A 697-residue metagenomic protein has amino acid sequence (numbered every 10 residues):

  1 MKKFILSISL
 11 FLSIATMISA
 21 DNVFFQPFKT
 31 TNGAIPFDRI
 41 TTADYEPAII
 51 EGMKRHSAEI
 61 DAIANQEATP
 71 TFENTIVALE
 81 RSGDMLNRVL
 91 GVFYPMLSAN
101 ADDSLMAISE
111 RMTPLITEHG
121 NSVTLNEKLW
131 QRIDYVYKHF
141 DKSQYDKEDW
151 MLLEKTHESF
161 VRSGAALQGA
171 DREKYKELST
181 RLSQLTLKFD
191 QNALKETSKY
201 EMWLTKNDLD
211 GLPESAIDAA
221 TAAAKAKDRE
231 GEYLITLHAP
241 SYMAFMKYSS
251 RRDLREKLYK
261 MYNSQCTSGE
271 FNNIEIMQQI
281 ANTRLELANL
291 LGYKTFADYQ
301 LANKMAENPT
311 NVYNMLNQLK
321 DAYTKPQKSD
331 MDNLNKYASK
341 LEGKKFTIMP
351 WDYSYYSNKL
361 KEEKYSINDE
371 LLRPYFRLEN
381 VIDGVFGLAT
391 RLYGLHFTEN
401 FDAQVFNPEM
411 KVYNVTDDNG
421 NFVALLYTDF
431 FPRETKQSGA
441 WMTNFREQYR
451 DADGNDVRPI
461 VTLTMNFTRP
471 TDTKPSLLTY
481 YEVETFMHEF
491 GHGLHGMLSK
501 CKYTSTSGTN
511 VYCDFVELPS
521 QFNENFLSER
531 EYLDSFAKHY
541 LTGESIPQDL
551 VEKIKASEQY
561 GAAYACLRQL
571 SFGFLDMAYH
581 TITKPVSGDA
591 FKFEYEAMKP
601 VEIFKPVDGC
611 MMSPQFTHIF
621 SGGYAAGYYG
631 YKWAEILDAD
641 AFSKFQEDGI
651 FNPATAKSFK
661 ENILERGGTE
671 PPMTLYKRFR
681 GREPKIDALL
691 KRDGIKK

Functional and structural regions predicted by a protein language model:
M1-D21: Bacterial Sec-dependent N-terminal signal peptides
D21-E214, F645: N-terminal helix-rich structural modules
D21-T41, E51, G211, E232-L234 (+10 more regions): C-terminal, non-catalytic "cap/extension" segments appended to globular domains
K29-D44, F93-M112, Y135-E177, T236-I274 (+6 more regions): Short His/Asp/Glu-rich catalytic/ion-coordination signatures at enzyme active sites or charged loops
D84-P95, E154, E158, Y353-K361 (+2 more regions): Short, hydrophobic/amphipathic alpha-helical patches that form generic packing surfaces within helical domains
E148, L152, Q184, Q191 (+7 more regions): Active-site-proximal, well-structured secondary-structure segments within enzyme catalytic domains
K294, G491-Y503: Catalytic Zn2+-binding segment of zinc metalloproteases
T468-M487: Short pre-active-site segment immediately N-terminal to the catalytic Zn-binding motif
